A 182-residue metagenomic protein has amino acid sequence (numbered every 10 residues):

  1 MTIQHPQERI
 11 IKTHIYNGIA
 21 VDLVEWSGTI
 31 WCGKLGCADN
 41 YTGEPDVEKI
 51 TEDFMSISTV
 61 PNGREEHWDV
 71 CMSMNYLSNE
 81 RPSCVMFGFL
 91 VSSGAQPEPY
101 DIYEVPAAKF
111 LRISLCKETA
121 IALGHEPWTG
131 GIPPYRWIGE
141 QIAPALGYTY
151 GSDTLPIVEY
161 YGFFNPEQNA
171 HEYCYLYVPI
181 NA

Functional and structural regions predicted by a protein language model:
M1-A182: A solvent-exposed interaction/effector surface
